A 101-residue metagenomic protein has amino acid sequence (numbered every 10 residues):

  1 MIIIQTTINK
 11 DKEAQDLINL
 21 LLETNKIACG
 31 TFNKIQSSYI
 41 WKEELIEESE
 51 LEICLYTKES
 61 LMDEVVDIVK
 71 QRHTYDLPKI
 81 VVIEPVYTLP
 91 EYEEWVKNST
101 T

Functional and structural regions predicted by a protein language model:
M1-T101: Positively charged, small/polar-rich N-terminal and surface patches that mediate targeting and assembly and bind
